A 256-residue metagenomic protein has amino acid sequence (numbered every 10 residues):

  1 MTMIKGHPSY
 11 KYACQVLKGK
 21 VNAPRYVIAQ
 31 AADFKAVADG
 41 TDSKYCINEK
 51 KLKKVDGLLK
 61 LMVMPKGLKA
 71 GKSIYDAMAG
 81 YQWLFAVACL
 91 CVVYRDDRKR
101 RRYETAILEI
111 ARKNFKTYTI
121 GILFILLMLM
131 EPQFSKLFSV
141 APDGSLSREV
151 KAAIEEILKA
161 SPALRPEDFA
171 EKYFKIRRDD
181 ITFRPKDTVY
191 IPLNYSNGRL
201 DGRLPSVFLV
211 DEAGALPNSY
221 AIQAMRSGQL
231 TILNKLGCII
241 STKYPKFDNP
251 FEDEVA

Functional and structural regions predicted by a protein language model:
M1-A256: Phosphate/NTP-binding elements of NTP-utilizing enzymes
